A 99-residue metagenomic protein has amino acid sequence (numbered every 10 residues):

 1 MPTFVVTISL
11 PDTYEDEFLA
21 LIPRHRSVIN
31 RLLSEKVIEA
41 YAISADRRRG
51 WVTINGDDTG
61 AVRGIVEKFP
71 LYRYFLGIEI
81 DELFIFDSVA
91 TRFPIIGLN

Functional and structural regions predicted by a protein language model:
M1-N99: Conserved, structured core segments of small domains
